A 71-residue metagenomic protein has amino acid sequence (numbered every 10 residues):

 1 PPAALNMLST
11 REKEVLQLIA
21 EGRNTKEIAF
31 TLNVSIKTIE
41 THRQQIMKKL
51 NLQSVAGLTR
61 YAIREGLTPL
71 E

Functional and structural regions predicted by a protein language model:
P1-A3, K26, F30, E71: Linker/hinge segments immediately adjacent to helix-turn-helix/homeobox DNA-binding domains
P1-L18, P69: Regulatory hinge/linker segments at domain boundaries that couple sensory/effector modules to output domains
T10, R60, R64: Phosphate-coordinating loops and pocket residues in cytosolic domains that bind phosphorylated ligands
L16-A20, M47, T59: Hydrophobic residues on short alpha-helical segments
N24-G57: Recognition helix of helix-turn-helix DNA-binding domains
I63-E71: C-terminal edge and immediately downstream basic/flexible tail or linker adjoining helix-turn-helix-like DNA-binding
